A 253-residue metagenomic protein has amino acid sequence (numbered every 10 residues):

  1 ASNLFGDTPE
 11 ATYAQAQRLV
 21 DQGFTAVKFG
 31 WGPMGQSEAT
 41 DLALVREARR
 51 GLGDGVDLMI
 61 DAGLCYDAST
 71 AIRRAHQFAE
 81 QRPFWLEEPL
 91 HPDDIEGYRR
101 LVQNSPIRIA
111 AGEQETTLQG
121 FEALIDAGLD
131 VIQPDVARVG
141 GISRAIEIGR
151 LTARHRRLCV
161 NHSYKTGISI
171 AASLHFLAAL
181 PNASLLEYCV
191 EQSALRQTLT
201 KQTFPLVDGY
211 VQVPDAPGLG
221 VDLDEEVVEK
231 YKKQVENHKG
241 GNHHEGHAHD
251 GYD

Functional and structural regions predicted by a protein language model:
A1-M59, G63-C65, S69-E80, N104 (+1 more regions): N-terminal capping/lid subdomain adjacent to the active-site entrance of alpha/beta enzymes
A1-N3, T25-F29, V56-A62, L86-E87 (+4 more regions): Hydrophobic faces of well-ordered beta-strands that scaffold small-molecule active sites in alpha/beta enzyme cores
H76, R82, D93-R108, E115-Y210 (+1 more regions): Shared catalytic-loop signature of beta/alpha-barrel
L90: Phosphate/pyrophosphate-binding betaalpha-module
